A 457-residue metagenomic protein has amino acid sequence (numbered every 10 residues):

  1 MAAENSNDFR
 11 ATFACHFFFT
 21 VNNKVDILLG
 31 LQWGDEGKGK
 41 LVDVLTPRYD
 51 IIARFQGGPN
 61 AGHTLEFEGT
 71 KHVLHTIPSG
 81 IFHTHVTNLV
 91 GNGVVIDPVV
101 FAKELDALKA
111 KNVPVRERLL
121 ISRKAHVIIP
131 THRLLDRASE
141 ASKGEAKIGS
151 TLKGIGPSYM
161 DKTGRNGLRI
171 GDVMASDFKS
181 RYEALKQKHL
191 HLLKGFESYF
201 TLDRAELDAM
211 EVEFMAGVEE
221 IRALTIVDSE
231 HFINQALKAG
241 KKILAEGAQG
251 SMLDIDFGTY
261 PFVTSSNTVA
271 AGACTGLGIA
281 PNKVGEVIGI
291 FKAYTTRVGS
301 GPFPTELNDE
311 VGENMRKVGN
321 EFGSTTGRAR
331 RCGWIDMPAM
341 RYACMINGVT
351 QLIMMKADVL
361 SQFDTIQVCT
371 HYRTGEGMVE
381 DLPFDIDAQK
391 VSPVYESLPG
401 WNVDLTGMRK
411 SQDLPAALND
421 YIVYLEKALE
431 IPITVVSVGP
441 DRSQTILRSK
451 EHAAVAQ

Functional and structural regions predicted by a protein language model:
F19-Q457: Non-transmembrane, aqueous-exposed alpha-helical and coiled segments at domain scale
